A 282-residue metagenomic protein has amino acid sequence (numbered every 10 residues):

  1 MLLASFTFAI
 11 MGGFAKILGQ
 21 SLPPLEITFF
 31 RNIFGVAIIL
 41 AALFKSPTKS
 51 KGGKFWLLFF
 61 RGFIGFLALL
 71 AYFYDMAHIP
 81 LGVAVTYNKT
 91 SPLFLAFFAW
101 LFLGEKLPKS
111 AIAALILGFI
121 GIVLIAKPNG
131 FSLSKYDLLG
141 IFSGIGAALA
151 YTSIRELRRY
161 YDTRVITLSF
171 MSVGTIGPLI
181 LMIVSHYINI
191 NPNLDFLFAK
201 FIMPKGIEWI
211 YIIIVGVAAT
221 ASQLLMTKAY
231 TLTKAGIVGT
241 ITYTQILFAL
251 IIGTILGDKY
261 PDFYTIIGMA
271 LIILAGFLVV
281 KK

Functional and structural regions predicted by a protein language model:
M1, G53-F63, L107-I120, Y136-F142 (+2 more regions): Cytoplasmic-side transmembrane-helix entry/capping segments in multi-pass membrane proteins
M1-L2, P47-F73, K135-I141, N193-A221: Loop-to-transmembrane-helix transition segments
S5-G13, L40, G62, F66-L70 (+8 more regions): Hydrophobic/small/kink-forming positions within alpha-helical transmembrane segments of polytopic membrane proteins
G13-K16, P24, I39, S132-N193 (+2 more regions): Transmembrane alpha-helical segments that form core, pore/gating elements of small-molecule transporters/exporters
Q20-G35, F73-S91, L133-G146, P204-V217 (+1 more regions): Structural signature of hydrophobic alpha-helical transmembrane segments
F30, V85-T90, Y161-V173, T220-T254: Helix-helix packing/entry segments at the starts of transmembrane helices
S91-A113, L247-I266: C-terminal transmembrane-helix exit sites in multi-pass transporters
S110-K127, Y264-K281: Hydrophobic transmembrane alpha-helices of multi-pass small-molecule transport proteins
